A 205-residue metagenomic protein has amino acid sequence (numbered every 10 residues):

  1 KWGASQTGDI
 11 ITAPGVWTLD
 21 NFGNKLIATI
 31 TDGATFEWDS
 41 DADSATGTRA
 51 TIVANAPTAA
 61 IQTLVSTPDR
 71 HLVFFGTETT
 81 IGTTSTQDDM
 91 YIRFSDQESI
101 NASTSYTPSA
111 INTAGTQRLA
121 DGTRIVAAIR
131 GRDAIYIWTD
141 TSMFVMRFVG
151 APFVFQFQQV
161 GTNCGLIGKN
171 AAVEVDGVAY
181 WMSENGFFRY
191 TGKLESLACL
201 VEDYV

Functional and structural regions predicted by a protein language model:
K1-D9, T29-A34, W38-D41: Acidic/polar, low-complexity linker and loop regions
W2-G23, N55-R70, Q117-R132, G168-D176: Structural signature of eukaryotic scaffold interfaces centered on beta-propeller domains
T18, T29, V201-V205: Short, intrinsically disordered, charge-balanced linker/junction segments flanking boundaries in proteins
F36-T51, T83-T116, V145-Q156, F188-Y204: Surface-exposed loop/turn elements that mediate protein-protein interactions on large endomembrane-trafficking
P57-Q97: Solenoidal tandem-repeat scaffolds enriched in leucines and small polar residues
H71, L119-V205: Beta-sheet-dominated scaffold domains
